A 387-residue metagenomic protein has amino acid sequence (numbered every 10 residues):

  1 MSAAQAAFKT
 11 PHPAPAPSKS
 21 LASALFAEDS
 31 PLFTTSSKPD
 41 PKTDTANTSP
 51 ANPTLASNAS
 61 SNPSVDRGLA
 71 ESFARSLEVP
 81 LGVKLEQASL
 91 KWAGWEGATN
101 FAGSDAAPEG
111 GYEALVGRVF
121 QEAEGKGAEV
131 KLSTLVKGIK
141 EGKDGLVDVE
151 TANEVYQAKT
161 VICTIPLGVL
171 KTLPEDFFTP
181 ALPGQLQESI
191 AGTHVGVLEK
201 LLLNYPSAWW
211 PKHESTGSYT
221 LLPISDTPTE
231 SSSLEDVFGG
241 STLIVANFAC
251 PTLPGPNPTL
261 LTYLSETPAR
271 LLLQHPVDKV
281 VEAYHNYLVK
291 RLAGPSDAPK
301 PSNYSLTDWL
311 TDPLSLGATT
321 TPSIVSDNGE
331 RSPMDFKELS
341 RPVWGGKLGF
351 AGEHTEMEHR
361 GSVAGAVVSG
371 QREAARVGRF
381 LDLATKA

Functional and structural regions predicted by a protein language model:
M1-A387: FAD-dinucleotide binding site
